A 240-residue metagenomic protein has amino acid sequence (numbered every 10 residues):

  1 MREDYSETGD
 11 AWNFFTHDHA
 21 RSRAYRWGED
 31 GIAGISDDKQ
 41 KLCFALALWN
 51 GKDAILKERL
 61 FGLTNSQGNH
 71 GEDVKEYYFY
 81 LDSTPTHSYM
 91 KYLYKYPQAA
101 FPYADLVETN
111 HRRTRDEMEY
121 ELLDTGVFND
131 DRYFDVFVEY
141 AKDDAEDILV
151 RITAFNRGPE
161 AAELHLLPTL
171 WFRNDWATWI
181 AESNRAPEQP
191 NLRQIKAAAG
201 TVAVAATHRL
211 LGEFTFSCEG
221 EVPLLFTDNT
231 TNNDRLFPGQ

Functional and structural regions predicted by a protein language model:
M1-Q240: Anionic coordination/interaction segments
